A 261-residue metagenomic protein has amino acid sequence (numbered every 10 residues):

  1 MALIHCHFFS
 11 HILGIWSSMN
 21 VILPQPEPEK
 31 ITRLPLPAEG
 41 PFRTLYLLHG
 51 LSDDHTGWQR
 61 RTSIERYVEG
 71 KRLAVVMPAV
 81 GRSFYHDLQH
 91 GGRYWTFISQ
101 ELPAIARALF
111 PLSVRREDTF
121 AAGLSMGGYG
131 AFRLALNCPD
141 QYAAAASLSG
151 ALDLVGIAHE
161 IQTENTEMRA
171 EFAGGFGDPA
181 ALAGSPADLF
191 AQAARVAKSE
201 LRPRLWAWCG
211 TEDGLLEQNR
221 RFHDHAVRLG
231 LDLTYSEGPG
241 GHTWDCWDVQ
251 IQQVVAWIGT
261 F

Functional and structural regions predicted by a protein language model:
M1-F261: Non-catalytic cap/lid and distal C-terminal segments of serine-dependent acyl enzymes
